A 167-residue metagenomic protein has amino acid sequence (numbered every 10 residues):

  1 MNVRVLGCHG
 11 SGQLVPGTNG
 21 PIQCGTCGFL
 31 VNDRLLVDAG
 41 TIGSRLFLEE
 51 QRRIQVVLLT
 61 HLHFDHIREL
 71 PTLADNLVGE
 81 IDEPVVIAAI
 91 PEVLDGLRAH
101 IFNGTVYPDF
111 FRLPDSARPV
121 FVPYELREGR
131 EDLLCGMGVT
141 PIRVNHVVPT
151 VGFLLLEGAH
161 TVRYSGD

Functional and structural regions predicted by a protein language model:
M1-R163: Binuclear metal-dependent hydrolase catalytic cores
S165-D167: DG-centered beta-turn motif at the end of beta-strands
